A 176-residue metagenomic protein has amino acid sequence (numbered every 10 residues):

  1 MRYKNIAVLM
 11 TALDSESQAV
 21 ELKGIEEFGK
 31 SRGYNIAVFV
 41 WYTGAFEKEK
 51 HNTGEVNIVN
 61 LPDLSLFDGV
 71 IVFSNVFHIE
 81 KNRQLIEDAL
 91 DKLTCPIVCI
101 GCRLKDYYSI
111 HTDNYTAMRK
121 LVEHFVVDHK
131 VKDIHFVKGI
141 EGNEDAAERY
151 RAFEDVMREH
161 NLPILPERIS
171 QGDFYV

Functional and structural regions predicted by a protein language model:
M1-K48, G54-V176: Bacterial carbohydrate/catabolite-sensing allosteric modules
